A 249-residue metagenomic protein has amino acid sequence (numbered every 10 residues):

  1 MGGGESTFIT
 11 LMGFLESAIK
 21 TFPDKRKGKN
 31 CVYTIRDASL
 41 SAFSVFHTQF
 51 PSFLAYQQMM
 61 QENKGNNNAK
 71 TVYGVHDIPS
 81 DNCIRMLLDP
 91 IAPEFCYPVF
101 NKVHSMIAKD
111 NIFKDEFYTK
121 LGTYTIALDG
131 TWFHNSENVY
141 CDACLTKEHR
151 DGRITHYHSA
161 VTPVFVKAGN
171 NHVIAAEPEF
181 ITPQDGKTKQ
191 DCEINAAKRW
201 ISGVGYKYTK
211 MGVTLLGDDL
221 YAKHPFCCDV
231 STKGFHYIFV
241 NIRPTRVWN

Functional and structural regions predicted by a protein language model:
G3, T7-P79: Gly/serine-rich nucleotide phosphate-binding loop at the start of the catalytic core of nucleotide/ADP-ribose-handling
S41, Y56, S80, I84 (+5 more regions): Short, conserved catalytic/metal-binding motifs centered on acidic residues
F43, P93-Y97, G212, H236: Short alpha-helical patches at protein termini and domain edges that function as localization/binding signals
G74, F95, L215: Core catalytic machinery and nucleic-acid-binding channels of phosphodiester-processing enzymes
R85-N170: Active-site-proximal, Lys/Arg-enriched surface segment that forms a nucleic-acid-binding/basic interface patch
T131-F133, Y140, V166-N170, F180-P183 (+2 more regions): Short acidic/polar capping segments at secondary-structure boundaries
E148-M211: Electropositive, glycine- and tryptophan-enriched low-complexity nucleic-acid-binding patches
P183-N249: An internal, acidic/charged active-site-proximal segment that coordinates divalent cations and/or engages
